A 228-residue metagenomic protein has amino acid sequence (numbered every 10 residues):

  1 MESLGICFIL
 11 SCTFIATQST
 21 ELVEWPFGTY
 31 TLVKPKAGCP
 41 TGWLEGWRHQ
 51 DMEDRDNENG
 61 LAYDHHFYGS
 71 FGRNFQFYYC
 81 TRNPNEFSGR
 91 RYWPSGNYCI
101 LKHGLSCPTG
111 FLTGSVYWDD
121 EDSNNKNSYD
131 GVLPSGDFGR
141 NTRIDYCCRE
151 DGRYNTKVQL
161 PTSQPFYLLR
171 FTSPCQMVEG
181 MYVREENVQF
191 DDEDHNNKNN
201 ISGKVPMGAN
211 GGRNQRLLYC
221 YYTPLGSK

Functional and structural regions predicted by a protein language model:
M1-L4, G226-K228: A positional/structural detector of protein chain ends, strongest at the extreme C-terminus and weakly at the extreme
E2-S19: Cleavable N-terminal signal peptides of Sec/SRP-targeted secreted and luminal proteins
L10, T20-K228: Composition-driven recognition of glycine/serine/threonine/acidic- and proline-rich low-complexity segments and repeats
